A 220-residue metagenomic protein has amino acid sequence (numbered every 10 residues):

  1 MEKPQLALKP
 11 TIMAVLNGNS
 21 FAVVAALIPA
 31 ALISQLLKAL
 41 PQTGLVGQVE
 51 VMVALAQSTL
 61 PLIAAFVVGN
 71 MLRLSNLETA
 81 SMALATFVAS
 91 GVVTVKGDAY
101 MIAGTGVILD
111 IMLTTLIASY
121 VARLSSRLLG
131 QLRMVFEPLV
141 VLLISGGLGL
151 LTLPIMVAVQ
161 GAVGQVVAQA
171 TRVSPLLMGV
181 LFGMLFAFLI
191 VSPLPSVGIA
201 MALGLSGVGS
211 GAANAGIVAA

Functional and structural regions predicted by a protein language model:
M1-A220: Pore-lining transmembrane helices
